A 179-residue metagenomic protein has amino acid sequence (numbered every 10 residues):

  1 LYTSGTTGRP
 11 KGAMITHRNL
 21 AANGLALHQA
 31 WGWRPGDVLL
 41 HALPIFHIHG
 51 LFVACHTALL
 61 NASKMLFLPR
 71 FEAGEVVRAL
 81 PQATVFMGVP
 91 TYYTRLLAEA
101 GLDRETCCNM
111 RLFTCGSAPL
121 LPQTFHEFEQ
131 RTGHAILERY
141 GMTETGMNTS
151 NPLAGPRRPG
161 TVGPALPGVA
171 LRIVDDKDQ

Functional and structural regions predicted by a protein language model:
L1-A22: Conserved AMP-binding A3 loop
T6, A62, S117, G141 (+1 more regions): Conserved G/P- and acidic residue-centered "switch" motifs that form tight phosphate/ATP-binding loops in soluble
K11-M14, H41-A42, S63-R70, L137: Short beta-strand->loop structural element characteristic of the AMP-binding/adenylate-forming
H17-R18, L43, V169: Structural detector for helix-capping/boundary residues
A21-V38, F46-V85, E99: Conserved AMP-binding/adenylation subdomain of ANL enzymes
W31, A83-G88, L97-R157, A170 (+1 more regions): Gly/Ser/Thr-rich phosphate-binding loop
V76, R172-Q179: Short, intrinsically disordered, charge-balanced linker/junction segments flanking boundaries in proteins
P164-G168, Q179: Conserved ATP/PPi-binding loop(s) of AMP-dependent carboxylate-activating enzymes
